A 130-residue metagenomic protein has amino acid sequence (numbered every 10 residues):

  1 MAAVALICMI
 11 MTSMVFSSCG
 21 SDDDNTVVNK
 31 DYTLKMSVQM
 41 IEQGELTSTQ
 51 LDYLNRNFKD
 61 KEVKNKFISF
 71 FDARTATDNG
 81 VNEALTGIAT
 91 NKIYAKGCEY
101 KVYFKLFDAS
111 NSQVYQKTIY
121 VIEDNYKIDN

Functional and structural regions predicted by a protein language model:
A5-S13: Bacterial N-terminal signal peptides
T12-S37: Bacterial Sec-dependent N-terminal signal peptides
V38-A76: Post-signal-peptide N-terminal segment of Sec-exported extracytoplasmic proteins
N55, D60-I68, N82-N130: Extracytoplasmic electrostatic interaction patches
T77-V81: Stable alpha-helical elements in mature extracytoplasmic
